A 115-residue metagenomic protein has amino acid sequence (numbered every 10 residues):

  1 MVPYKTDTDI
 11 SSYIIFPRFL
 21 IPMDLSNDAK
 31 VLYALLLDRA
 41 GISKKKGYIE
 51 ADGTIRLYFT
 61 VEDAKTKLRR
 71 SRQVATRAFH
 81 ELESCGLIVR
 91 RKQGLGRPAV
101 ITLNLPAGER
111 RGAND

Functional and structural regions predicted by a protein language model:
M1-E62, N114: Short recognition helix of helix-turn-helix/winged-helix DNA-binding domains
I10-S12, V31, T66, S84 (+1 more regions): Low-complexity, compositionally biased segments
L25, K30, R70-V74, E109: Generic signature of intrinsically disordered, low-complexity, basic-rich segments and short cationic peptides
L36, N104-P106: Generic beta-structure capping elements
A40-L103: Winged helix-turn-helix DNA-binding recognition segment
A107-D115: Short, amphipathic alpha-helical interaction segments positioned at domain boundaries
